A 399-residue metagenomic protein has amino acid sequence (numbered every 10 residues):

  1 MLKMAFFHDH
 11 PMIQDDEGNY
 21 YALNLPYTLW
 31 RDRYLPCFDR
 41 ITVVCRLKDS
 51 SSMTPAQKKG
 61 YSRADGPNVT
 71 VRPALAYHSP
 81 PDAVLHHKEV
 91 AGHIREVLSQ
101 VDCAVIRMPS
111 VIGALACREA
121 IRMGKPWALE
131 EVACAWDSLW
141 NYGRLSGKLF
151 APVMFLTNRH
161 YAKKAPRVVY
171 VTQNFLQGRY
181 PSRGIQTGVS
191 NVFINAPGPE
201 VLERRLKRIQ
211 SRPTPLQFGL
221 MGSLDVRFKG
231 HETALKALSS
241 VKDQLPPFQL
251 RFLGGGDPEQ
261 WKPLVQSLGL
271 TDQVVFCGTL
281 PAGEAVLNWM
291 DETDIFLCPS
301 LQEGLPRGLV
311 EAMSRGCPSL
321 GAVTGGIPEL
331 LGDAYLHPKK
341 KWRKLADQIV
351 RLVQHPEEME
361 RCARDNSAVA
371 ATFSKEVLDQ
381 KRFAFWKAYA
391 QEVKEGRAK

Functional and structural regions predicted by a protein language model:
A5, L206-K229, L235-L238: Conserved donor-binding/catalytic core segment of Leloir-type glycosyltransferases
L98, T279, N288-T293: Short alpha-helical donor nucleotide-sugar binding micro-motif in glycosyltransferases
A151-L206: A short, active-site helix/loop in glycosyltransferases that binds the activated sugar's phosphate group
K262-L280: Nucleotide-activated donor-binding/catalytic signature segment of Leloir-type glycosyltransferases, i.e., the conserved
L301: Aromatic "clamp/platform" in nucleotide-sugar-dependent glycosyltransferases that forms part of the donor/acceptor
P318-G321: Short hydrophobic beta-strand element within catalytic cores of glycosyltransferases and related nucleotide-activated
T324-L336: Short acidic/histidine- and often glycine-rich active-site loop of Leloir-type glycosyltransferases that engages
A334-W342, R351-P356: Conserved acidic donor-binding segment of nucleotide-sugar-dependent glycosyltransferases
